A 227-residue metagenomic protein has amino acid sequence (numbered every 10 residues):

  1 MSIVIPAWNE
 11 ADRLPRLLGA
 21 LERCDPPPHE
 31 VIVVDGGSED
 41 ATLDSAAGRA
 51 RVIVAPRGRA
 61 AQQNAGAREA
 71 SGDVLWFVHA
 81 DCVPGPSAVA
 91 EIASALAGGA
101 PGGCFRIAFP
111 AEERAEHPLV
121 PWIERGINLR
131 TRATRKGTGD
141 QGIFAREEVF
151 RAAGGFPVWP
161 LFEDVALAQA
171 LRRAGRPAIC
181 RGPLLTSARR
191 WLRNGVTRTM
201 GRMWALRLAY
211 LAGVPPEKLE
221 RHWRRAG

Functional and structural regions predicted by a protein language model:
M1-S2, E30, A166: Cell-envelope/extracellular polymer assembly enzymes that use nucleotide-activated donors
D12-R16, E39-G48: Acidic helix N-cap motif at the loop->helix transition within catalytic regions of sugar-transfer enzymes
G19-P28: Short, acidic, metal-binding catalytic loop of nucleotide-sugar glycosyltransferases
D35-L43, C82-V83: A conserved acidic beta->alpha catalytic loop
V54-A70: Glycine-rich, basic loop-to-helix element that forms the pyrophosphate-binding segment of sugar-nucleotide handling
L75: Short aromatic/hydrophobic "clamp" motif used to bind/position activated sugar donors
P86-P118: Conserved donor NDP-sugar-binding/catalytic core segment of glycosyltransferases
Q169-G227: Hydrophobic helical membrane-anchoring modules
